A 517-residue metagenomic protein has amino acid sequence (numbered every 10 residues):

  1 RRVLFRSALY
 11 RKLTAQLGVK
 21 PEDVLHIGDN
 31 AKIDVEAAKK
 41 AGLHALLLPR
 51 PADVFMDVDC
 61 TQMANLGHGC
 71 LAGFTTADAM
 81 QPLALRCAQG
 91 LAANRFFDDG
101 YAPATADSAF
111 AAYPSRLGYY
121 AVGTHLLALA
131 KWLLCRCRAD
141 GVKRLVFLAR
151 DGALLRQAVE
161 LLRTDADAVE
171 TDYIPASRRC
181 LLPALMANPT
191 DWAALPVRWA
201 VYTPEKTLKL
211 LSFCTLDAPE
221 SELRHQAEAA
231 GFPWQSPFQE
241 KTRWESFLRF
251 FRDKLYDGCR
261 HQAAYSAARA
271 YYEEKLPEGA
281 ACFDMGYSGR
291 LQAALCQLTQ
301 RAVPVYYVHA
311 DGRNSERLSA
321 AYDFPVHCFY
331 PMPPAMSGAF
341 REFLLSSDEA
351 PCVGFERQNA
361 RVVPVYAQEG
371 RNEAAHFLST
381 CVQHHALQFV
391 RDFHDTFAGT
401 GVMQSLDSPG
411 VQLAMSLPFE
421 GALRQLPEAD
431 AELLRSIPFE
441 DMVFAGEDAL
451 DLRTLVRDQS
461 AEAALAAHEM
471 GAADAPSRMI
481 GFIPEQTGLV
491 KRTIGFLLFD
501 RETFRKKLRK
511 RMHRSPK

Functional and structural regions predicted by a protein language model:
V3-L4: Short, small-residue-biased leader/transition segments that mark boundaries at the very start of proteins
A8-D34, A280: Conserved Lys-Pro-Asp/Glu-containing loop-to-beta segment of HAD-superfamily phosphomonoesterases, centered on
N30-A45, Q292: Acidic, divalent-metal-coordinating active-site segment for phosphoryl/phosphodiester hydrolysis, typified by short
P51-L129: Flexible inter-domain linker/hinge segments
F55-F74, A193-T215: Conserved phosphoryl-transfer catalytic core
D99-T105, F110-L126, A184-M186, T190-A193 (+3 more regions): Long, contiguous domain-sized segments
V142-A149, A280-F283: Short glycine-rich phosphate-binding loop at a beta-alpha junction
D167-A184: Conserved beta-strand -> loop -> alpha-helix junction used to position metal-binding or nucleic-acid-contacting
